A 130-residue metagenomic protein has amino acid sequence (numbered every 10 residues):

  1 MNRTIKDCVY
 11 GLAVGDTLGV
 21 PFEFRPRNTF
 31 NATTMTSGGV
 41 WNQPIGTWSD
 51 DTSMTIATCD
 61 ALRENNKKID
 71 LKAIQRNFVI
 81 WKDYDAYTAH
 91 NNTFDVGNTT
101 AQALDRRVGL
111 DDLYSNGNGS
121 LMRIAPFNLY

Functional and structural regions predicted by a protein language model:
M1-Y130: Structured, active/binding-site neighborhoods that engage oxygen-rich ligands
